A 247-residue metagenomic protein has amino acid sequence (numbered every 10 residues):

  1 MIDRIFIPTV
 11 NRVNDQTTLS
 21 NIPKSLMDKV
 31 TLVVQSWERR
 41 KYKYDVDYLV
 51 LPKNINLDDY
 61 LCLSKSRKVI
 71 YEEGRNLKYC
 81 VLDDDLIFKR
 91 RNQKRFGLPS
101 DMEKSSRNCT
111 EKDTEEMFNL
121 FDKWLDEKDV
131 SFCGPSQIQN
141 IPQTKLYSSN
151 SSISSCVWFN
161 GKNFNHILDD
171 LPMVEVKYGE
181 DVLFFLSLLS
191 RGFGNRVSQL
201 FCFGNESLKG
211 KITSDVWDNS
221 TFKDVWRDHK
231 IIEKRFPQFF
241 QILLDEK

Functional and structural regions predicted by a protein language model:
D3-R4, N11-V13, V174-K247: C-terminal catalytic/acceptor-binding lobe
R4-D28, V34-K43: Short, well-formed alpha-helical segments that are part of the catalytic scaffolds of diverse glycosyltransferases
R12, E38-R39, D85-I87, I138-I141 (+2 more regions): Short, solvent-exposed loop/turn segments at secondary-structure junctions
Q16-L19, Y42-K43, R90-Q93, Q143-S148 (+2 more regions): A short acidic (Asp/Glu
K24-L32, Y44-L49, K123-S131, R191-G194 (+1 more regions): Structural alpha-beta junctions
V33-L77, L82, I87-E103: Active-site-proximal specificity loops/subdomain of glycosyltransferases
K78-D83, S131-S136, N195-Q199, Q241: A structural signal for short, well-ordered beta-strand segments and their strand-loop junctions that often border
K89-V182, S190: Conserved catalytic core of nucleotide-sugar-dependent glycosyltransferases
